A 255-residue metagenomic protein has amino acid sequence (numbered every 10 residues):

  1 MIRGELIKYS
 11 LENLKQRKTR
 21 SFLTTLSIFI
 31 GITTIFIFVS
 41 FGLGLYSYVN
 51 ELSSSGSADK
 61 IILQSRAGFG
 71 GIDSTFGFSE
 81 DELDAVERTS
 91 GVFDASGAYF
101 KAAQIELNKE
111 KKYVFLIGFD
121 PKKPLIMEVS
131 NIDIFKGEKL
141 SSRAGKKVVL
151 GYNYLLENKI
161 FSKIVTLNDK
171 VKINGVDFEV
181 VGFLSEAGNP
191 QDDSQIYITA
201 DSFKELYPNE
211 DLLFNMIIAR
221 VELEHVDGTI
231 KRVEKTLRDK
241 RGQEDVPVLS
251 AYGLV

Functional and structural regions predicted by a protein language model:
M1-T34: N-terminal Sec/SRP start-transfer signal
I2-L6, S10, S74-F78, V246-G253: Juxtamembrane loop-helix boundary motifs flanking transmembrane segments in multi-pass membrane proteins
L11, K15, L43-Y46, N50 (+1 more regions): Alpha-helical membrane-interface segments at transmembrane helix boundaries
F29, I62, K147, M216-I218: Short aromatic/hydrophobic contact patches that present stacked aromatics for nucleic-acid/ligand binding
V39-F115, E138, K235, D245: Hydrophobic, regular-secondary-structure patches
S55, T89, K172-E179, F183-V255: Mechanotransmission and gating elements of multispan inner-membrane complexes involved in transport and envelope
R66-G68, F100, P121, S185 (+1 more regions): Residues that form or immediately flank small-molecule/cofactor binding pockets and catalytic motifs
A98-Y99, E110-K122, V129-F203: Hydrophobic secondary-structure segments that place a key small or acidic residue at a functional site
